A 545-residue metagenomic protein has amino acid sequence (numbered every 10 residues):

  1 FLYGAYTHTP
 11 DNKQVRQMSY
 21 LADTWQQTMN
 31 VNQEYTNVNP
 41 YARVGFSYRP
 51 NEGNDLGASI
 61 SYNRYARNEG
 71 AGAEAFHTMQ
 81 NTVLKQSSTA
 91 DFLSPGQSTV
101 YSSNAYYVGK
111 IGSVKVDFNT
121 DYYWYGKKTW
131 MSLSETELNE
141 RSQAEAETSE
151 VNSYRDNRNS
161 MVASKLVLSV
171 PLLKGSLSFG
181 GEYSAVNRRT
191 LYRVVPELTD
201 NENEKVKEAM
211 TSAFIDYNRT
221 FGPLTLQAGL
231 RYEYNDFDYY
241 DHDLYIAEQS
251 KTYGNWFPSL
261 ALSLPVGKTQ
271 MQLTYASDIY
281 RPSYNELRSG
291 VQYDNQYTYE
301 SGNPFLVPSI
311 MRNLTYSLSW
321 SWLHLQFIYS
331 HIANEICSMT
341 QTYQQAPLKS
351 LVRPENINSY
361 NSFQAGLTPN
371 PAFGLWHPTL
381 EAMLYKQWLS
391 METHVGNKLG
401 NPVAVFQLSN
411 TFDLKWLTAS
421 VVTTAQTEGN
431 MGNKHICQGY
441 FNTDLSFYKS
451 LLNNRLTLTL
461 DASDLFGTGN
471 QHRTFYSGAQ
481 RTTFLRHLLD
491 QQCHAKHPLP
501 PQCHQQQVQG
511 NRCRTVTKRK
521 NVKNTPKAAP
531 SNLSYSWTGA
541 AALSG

Functional and structural regions predicted by a protein language model:
F1-T315, H324-Y448, R455-A528: Primarily recognizes Gram-negative and organellar outer-membrane beta-barrels
S319-S321: Short loop/turn segments that connect beta-strands within the blades of beta-propeller domains, predominantly WD40
A528-A529, A540-A542: Acidic, Ala/Val/Gly-enriched low-complexity intrinsically disordered segments
N532: Solvent-exposed, well-ordered loop and adjacent helix/strand elements within mature globular domains that form
